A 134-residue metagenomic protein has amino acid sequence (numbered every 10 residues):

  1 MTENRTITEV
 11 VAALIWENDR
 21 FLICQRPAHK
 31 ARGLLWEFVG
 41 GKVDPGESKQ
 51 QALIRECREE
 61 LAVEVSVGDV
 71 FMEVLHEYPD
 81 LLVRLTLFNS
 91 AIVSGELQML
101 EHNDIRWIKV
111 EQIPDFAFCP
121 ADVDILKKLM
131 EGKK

Functional and structural regions predicted by a protein language model:
T2-L22, K42: Conserved N-terminal beta-strand and adjoining loop/helix that marks the start of the Nudix/MutT-like hydrolase domain
E9-V11, D19, V83-T86, N103: Change "...and in nucleic-acid phosphodiester-cleaving endonucleases..." to "...and in nucleic-acid processing enzymes
I15-W16, I23, S90-I92, W107: Conserved hydrophobic "DFG−1" position in protein kinase catalytic cores
R20-E59: Conserved Nudix-box catalytic region and its N-terminal flanking loop in Nudix hydrolases and closely related
K49-C57, V70, F88, I105 (+1 more regions): Hydrophobic packing within well-folded, soluble alpha/beta domains
E60-V67: Short secondary-structure junctions
E64, M72-E96, R106, L129: Active-site-adjacent beta-strand/loop module that shapes the phosphate/pyrophosphate-binding cleft
N89, Q98-L129: NUDIX/MutT-family hydrolases
